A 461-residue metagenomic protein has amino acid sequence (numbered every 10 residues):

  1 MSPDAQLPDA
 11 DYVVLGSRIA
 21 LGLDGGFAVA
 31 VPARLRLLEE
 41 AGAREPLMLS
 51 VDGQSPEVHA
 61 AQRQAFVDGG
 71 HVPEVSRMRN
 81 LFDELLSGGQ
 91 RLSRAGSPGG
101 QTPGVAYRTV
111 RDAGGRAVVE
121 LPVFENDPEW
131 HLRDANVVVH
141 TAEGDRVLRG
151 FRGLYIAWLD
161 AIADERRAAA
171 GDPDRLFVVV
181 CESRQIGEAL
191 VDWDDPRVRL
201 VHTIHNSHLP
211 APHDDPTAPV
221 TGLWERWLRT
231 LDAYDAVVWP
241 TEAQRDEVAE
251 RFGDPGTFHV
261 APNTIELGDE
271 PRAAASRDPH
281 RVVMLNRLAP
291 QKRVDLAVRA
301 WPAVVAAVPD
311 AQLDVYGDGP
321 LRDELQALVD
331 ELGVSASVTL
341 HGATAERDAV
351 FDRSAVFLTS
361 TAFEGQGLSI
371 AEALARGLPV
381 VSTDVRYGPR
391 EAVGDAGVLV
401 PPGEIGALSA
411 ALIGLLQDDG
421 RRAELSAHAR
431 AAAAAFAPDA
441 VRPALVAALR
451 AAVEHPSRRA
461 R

Functional and structural regions predicted by a protein language model:
A163-R167, S207, P216-V237: Membrane-proximal helix-turn-helix segments that form the acceptor-binding/catalytic region of lipid-linked
A243, T264: Carbohydrate-associated surface elements
H280, M284-A303, V308, L313-V315 (+2 more regions): A conserved mid-protein helix/loop that constitutes part of the nucleotide-sugar donor-binding site
A343, A362: Aromatic "clamp/platform" in nucleotide-sugar-dependent glycosyltransferases that forms part of the donor/acceptor
V350, G414, R421-A435, A444-A447: A short, well-ordered alpha-helix in the C-terminal region of glycosyltransferases
P379-T383: Short hydrophobic beta-strand element within catalytic cores of glycosyltransferases and related nucleotide-activated
G394, V398-G406, G414-G420, A434: Conserved acidic donor-binding segment of nucleotide-sugar-dependent glycosyltransferases
P438-R461: C-terminal alpha-helical cap of glycosyltransferases
